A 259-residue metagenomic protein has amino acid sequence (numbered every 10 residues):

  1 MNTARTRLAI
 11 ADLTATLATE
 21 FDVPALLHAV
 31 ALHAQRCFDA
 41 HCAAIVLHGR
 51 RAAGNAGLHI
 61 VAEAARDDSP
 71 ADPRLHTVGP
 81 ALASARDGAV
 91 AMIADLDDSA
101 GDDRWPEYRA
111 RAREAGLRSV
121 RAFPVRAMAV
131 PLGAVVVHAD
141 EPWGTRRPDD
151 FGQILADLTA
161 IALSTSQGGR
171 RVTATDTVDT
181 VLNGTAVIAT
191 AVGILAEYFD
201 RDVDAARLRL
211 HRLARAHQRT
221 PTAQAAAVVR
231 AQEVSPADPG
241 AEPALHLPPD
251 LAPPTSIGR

Functional and structural regions predicted by a protein language model:
M1-T19, V178-T180, G184-A186: Signal-transmission linkers at sensory-effector interfaces
A9, L13, D22-H41, I45 (+3 more regions): Amphipathic alpha-helical coiled-coil segments that mediate homodimerization and allosteric signal transmission
A31-H33, C42-S69: GAF sensory/regulatory domain recognition with acknowledged cross-activation on helical regulatory dimers
L58, D67-R104, A110-R118: Regulatory sensory and allosteric helical modules in signal-transduction proteins and certain transcription factors
S119-R126: Short hydrophobic beta-strand micro-motif common in sensory/regulatory domains
H138-G152: Regulatory loop-to-helix N-cap segments in sensory/regulatory domains that couple ligand/signal detection
F151-V172: Signal-transmission/dimerization alpha-helices at domain junctions
G168-P249, R259: Signal-transducing coiled-coil/dimerization helices and immediately adjacent hinge/linker segments that couple sensory
